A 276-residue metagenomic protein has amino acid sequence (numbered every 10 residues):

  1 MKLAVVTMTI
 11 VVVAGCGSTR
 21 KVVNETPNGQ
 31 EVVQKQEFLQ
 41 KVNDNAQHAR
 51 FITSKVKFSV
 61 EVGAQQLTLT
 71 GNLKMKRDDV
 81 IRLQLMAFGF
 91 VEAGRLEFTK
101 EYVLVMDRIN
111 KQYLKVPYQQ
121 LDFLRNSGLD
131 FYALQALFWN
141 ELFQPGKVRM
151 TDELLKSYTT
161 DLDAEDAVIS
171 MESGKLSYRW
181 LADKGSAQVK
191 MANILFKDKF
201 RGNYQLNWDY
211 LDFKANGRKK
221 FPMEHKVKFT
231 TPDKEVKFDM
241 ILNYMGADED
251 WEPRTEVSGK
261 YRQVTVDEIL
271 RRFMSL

Functional and structural regions predicted by a protein language model:
M1-C16: Sec-dependent bacterial lipoprotein signal peptides
C16-L67, V266-L276: N-terminal leader/targeting segments and the immediate start of mature chains
D44-I52, G63-L67, K74-D79, A187 (+1 more regions): Edge/loop elements at the starts and ends of beta-strands within beta-rich repeat scaffolds
R50-F58, L69-M75, D79-L85, E92-L96 (+4 more regions): One face of beta-strands
V80-Y132, A136: An acidic-aromatic
L124-T159: C-terminal low-complexity, charged extensions that often adopt amphipathic alpha-helices
M150-K260: Gly/Pro-enriched, hydrophobic low-complexity segments that function as extracytoplasmic propeptides/linkers
D250-L276: Gram-negative outer-membrane assembly/targeting C-terminal domains
